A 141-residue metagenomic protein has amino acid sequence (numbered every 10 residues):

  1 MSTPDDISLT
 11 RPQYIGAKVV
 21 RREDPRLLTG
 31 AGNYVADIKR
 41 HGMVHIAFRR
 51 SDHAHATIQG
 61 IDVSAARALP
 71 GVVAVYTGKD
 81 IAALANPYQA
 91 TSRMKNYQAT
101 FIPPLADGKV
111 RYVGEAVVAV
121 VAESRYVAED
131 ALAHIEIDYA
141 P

Functional and structural regions predicted by a protein language model:
M1-P141: Flexible, low-hydrophobicity surface segments
